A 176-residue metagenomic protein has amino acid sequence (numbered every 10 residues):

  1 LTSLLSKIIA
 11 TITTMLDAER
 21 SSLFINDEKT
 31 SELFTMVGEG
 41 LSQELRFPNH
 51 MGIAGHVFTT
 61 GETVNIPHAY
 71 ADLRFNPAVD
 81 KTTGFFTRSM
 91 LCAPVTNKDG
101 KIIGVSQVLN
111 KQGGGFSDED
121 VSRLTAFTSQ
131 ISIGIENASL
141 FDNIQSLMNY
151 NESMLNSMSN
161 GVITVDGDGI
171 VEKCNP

Functional and structural regions predicted by a protein language model:
S3, T14, A126, E152-M154: PAS-family sensory domains
I9, D166, K173-P176: N-terminal capping loop/helix in small sensory signaling domains highlighted by a polar->aromatic N-x2-3-F motif
S21, L41-V64, A69-A71, S89: Acidic/proline- and glycine-rich, intrinsically disordered low-complexity segments that serve as regulatory linkers
E32-F34, L45, P67-S89, N110: Signal-transducing coupling segments at domain and membrane junctions
R88-N97: A short, aliphatic-rich beta-strand micro-motif
T125-S132: Allosteric cytosolic regulatory segments
G134-M154: Short, charged amphipathic alpha-helical "coupling" segments at sensory-output junctions in signaling proteins
